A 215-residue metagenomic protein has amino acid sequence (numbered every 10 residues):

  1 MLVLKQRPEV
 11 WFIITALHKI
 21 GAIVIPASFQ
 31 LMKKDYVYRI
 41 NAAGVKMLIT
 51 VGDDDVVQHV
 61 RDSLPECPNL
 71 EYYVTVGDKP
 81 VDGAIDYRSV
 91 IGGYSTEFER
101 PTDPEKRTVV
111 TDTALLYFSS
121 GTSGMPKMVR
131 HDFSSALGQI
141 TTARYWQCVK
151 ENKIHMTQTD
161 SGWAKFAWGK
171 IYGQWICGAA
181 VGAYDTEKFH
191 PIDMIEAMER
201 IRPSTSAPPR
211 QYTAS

Functional and structural regions predicted by a protein language model:
M1-L31, T159-D160: Conserved AMP-binding/adenylate-forming
K5, L48-R61, Y184-E187, E199-S215: Adenylate-forming
I14-I20, A42, W163, W175-I176: Short hydrophobic alpha-helices that are characteristic scaffold elements of the AMP-binding
L17, L48, T113, S119-T122 (+3 more regions): Conserved S/T- and glycine-rich ATP-binding loop of Class I adenylate-forming
K19-G92, S215: Structural core segment of the AMP-binding/adenylate-forming
T75-D78, D82, G92-F118, M125 (+1 more regions): Conserved pre-ATP/AMP-binding loop-to-beta segment of ANL
G92-F98, V110, V129-K150, A164-K165 (+1 more regions): Conserved structural elements of the adenylate-forming
L137-I154, Q158-T205: Conserved AMP-binding/adenylation subdomain of ANL enzymes
